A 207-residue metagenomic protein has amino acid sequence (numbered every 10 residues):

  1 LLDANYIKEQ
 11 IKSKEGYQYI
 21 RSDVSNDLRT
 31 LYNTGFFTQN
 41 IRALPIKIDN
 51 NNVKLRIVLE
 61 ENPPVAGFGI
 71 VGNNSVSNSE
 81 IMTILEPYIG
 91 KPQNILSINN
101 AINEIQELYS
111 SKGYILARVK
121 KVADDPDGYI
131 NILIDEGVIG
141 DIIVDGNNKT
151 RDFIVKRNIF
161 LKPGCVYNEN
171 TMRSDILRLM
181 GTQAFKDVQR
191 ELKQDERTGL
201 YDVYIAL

Functional and structural regions predicted by a protein language model:
L1, N5-L207: Periplasmic polypeptide-binding modules associated with outer-membrane biogenesis and secretion
